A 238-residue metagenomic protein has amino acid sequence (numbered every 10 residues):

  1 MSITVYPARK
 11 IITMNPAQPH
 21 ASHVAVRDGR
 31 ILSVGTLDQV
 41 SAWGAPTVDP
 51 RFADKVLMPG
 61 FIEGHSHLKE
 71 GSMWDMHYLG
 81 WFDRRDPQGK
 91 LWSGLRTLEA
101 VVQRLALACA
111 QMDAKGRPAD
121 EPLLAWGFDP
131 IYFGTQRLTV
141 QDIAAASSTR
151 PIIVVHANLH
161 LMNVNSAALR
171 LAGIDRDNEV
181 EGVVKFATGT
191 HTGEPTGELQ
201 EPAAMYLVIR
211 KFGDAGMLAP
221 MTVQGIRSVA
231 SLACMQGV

Functional and structural regions predicted by a protein language model:
S2-A8, I12, P16-R27, I31-V238: Divalent metal-binding segments
